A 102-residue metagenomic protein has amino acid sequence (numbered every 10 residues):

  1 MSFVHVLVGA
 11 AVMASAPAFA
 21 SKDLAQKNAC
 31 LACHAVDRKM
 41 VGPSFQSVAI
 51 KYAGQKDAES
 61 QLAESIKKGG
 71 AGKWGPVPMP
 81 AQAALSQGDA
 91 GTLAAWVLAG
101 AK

Functional and structural regions predicted by a protein language model:
M1-S21, K102: N-terminal export/targeting leaders of redox proteins
A11-M13, D23, R38, G72: Generic structural signal for beta-strand residues in well-ordered domains
F19-V36: Sequence/structural segment immediately N-terminal to covalent heme-attachment motifs in c-type and related
A32, M40-Y52, E64-A94: Axial heme c-ligation environment in periplasmic c-type cytochrome domains
A58: Change "using UDP/GDP/dTDP sugars" to "using nucleotide sugars
A95-A101: Short, low-complexity, Pro/Ser/Thr/Gly-rich segments in the mature regions of secreted, periplasmic
